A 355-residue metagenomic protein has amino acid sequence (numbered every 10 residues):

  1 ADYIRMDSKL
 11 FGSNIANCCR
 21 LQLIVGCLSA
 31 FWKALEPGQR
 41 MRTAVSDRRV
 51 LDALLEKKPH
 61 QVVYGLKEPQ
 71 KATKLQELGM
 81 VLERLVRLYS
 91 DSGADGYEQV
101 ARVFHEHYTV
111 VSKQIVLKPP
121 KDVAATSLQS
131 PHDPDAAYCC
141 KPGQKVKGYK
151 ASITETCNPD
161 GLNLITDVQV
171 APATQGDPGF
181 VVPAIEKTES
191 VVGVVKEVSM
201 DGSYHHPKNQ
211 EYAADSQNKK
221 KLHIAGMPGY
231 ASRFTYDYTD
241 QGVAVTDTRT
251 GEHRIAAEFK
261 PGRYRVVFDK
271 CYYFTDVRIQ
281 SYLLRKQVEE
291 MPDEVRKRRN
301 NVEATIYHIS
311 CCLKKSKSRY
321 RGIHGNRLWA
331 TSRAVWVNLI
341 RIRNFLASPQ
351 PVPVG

Functional and structural regions predicted by a protein language model:
A1-G355: Anion-binding and metal-coordination hotspots
